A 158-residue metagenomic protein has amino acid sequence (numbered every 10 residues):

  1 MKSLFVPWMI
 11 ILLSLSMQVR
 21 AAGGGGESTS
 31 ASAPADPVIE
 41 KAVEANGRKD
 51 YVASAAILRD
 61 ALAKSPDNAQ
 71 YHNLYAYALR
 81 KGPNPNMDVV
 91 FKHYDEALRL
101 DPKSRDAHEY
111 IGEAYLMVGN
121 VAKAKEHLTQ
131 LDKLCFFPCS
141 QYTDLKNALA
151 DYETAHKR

Functional and structural regions predicted by a protein language model:
V6, A22-D36, K125-R158: Terminal, low-structured helical/coil segments at or just beyond the last alpha-helical repeat
A33-K64: Alpha-helical segment of the N-proximal tetratricopeptide repeat
R48-A56, P83-E96, G119-T129: Structural signature of tandem alpha-helical TPR/SEL1-like repeats, specifically the intra-repeat loop/turn
K64, L100, K133-F137: Structural marker of alpha-solenoid helical repeat scaffolds
N68, S104, P138-C139: Residue-level recognition of tetratricopeptide repeat
L74-Y75, Y110, D144-A148: Canonical tetratricopeptide repeat
